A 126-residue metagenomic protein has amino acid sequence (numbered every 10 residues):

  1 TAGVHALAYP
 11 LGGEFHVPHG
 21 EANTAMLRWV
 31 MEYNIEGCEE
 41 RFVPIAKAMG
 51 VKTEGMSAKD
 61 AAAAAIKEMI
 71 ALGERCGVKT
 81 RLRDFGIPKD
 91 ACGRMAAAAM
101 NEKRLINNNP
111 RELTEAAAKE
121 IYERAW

Functional and structural regions predicted by a protein language model:
T1-N23, K103-N108: Glycine-rich phosphate/pyrophosphate-binding beta-alpha loops
L7, L27, M69, G73 (+2 more regions): Short alpha-helical scaffolding segments that buttress acidic/His motifs in well-ordered protein cores
Y9-L11, V43, C76, R81 (+2 more regions): A generic, residue-level signal for flexible/boundary positions that often mark functional hotspots
E14-A91: Gly/Pro-rich interdomain helix-loop hinge
P88-W126: Short, amphipathic C-terminal "tail helix"
